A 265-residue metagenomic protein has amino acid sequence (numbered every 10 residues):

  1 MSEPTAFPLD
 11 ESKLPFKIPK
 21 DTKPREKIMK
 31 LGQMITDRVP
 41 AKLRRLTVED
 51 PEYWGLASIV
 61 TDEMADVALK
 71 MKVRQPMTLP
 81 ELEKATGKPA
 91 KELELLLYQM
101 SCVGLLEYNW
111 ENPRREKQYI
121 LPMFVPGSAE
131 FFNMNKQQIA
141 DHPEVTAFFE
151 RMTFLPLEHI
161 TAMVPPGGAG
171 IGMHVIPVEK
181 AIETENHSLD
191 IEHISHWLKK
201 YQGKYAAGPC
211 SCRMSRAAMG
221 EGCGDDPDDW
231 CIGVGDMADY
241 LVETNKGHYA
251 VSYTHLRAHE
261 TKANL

Functional and structural regions predicted by a protein language model:
S2-D50: Long, low-complexity, charged/polar intrinsically disordered regions in eukaryotic proteins
S58-A65: Short helix-coil-helix linker/hinge
R74-A85: Short acidic, hydrophobic short linear motifs in intrinsically disordered regions
K88-Q99: Short amphipathic alpha-helical interaction segments
S101-E111: A short, conserved structural fragment
K117-M152: Short, amphipathic alpha-helical interaction segments positioned at domain boundaries
M152-L241: Long, Pro/Ser/Thr-rich low-complexity/intrinsically disordered regulatory tracts in eukaryotic proteins
T254-T261: Conserved small/polar residues in nucleotide/adenosyl-binding loops
